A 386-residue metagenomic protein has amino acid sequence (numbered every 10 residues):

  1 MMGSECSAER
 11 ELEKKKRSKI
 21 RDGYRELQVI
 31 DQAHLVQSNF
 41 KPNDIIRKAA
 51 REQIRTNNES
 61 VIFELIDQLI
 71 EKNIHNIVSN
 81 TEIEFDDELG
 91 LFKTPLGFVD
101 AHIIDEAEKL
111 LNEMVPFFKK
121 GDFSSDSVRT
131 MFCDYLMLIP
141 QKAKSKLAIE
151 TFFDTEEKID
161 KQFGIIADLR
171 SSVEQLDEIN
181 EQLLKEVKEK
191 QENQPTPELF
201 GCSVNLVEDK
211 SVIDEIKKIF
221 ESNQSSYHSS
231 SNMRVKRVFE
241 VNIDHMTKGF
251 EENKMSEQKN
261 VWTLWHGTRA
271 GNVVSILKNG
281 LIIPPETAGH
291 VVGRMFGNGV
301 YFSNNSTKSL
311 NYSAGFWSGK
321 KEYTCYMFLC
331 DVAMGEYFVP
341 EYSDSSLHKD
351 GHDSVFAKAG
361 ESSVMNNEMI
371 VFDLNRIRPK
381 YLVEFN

Functional and structural regions predicted by a protein language model:
M1, S275-L277, F338-D344: Short, well-ordered strand-loop elements centered on a beta-strand within folded domains, enriched for acidic residues
M1-N272, N375-N386: Intrinsically disordered, low-complexity terminal and linker regions
C6, S125, A143, I149 (+4 more regions): Glycine-rich loop/turn
E9-I45, I283-R378: ADP-ribosyltransferase catalytic core
